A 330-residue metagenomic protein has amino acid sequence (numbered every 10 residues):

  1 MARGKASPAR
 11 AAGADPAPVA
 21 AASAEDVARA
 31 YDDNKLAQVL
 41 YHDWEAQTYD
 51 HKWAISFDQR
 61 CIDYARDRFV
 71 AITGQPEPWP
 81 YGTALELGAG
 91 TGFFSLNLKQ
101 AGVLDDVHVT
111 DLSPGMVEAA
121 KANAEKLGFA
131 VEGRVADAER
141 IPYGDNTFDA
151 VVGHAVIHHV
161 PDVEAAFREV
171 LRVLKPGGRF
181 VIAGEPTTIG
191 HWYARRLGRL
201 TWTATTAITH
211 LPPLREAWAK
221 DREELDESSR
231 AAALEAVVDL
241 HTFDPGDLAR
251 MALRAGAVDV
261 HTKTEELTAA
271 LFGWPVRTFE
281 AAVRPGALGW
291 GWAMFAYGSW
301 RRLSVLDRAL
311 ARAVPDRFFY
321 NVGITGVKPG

Functional and structural regions predicted by a protein language model:
A2-G4, G13-W79, F94-N97: Conserved class I S-adenosyl-L-methionine
L85-L87, T91-R140: Class I SAM-dependent methyltransferase SAM/SAH-binding core
E139-A150: A short acidic, Gly/Pro-enriched loop at the edge of an enzyme's catalytic core that lines a small-molecule cofactor
A150-P161: A short SAM/SAH-binding and catalytic strip from SAM-dependent methyltransferases
E164-P176: A short glycine-rich, Lys/Arg-flanked "PGG" loop and its adjoining helix->strand segment in the class I
R179-D221: Conserved class I S-adenosyl-L-methionine
A231-D247: Acceptor-substrate binding/catalytic loop of class I
A257-T268: Conserved S-adenosyl-L-methionine
